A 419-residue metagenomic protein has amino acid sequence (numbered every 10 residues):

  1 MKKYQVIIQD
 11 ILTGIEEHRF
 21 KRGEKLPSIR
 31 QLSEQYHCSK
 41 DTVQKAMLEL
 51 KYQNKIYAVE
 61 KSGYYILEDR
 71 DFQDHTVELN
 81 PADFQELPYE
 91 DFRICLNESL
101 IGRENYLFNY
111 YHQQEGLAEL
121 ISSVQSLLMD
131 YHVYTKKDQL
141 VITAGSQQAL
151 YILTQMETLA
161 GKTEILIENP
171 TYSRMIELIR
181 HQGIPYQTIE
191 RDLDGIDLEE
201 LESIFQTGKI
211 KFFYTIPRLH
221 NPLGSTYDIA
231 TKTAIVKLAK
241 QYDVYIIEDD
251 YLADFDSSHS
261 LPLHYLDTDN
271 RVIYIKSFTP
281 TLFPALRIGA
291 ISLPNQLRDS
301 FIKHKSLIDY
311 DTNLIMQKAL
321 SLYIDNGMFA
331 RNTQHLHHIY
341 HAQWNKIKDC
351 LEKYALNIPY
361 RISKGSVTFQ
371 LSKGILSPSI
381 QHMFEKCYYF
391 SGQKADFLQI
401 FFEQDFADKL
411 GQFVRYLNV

Functional and structural regions predicted by a protein language model:
M1-H112, S122-Q125, S306-N313, Q317 (+7 more regions): N-terminal basic, amphipathic alpha-helical segments
V59-K61, D267-S300: Active-site PLP attachment segment
L107-Y242, D254-L266: Conserved core of the PLP fold type I
V141, P185-I189, I273, P359 (+1 more regions): General small-molecule cofactor/ligand-binding pocket signal
E164, K211, D243-Y245, R271-I273 (+1 more regions): Proline-centered loop/turn at the N-terminus of a beta-strand
P170-S173, K386-F390: Short, polar loop motifs at secondary-structure junctions
